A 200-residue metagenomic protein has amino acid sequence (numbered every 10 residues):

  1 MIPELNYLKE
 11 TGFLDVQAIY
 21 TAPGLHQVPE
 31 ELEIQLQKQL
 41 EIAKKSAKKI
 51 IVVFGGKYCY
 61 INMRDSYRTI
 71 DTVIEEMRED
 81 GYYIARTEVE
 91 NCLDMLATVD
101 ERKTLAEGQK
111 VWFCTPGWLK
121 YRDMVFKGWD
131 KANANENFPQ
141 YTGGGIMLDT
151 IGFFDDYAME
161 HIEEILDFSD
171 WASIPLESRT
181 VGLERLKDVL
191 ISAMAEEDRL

Functional and structural regions predicted by a protein language model:
M1-G12: N-terminal basic/disordered segments at the start of proteins
M1-P3, L25-E30, V53-R68, N91-L93 (+3 more regions): Gly/Ser/Thr-rich loops at beta-strand to alpha-helix junctions that form or flank small-molecule/cofactor-binding
T11-Q17, K45-S46, V73-R86, E164-R179: Structural alpha-beta junctions
D15-L32, S178-G182: A short beta-strand-loop structural module common to alpha/beta enzyme folds
P29-A43: Glycine-rich, highly charged phosphate/nucleotide-binding loops
I61-D123: Long, charge-dense
R102-L166: A conserved mid-domain beta-alpha-beta active-site/ligand-binding segment of alpha/beta enzyme cores
I151-L200: C-terminal, charge/polar-rich interaction regions
